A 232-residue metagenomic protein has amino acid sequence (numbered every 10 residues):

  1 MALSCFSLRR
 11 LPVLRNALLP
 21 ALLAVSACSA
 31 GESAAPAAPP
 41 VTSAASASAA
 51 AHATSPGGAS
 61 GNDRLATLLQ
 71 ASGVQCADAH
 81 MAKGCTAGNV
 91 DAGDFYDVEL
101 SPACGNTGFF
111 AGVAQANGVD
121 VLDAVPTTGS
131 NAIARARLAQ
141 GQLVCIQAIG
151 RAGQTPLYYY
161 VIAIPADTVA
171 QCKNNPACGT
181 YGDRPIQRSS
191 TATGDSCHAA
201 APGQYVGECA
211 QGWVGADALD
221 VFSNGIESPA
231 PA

Functional and structural regions predicted by a protein language model:
M1-P12: N-terminal secretory signal peptides that target proteins for export/translocation
V13-P20: Sec-dependent signal peptide recognition, specifically the positively charged N-region followed immediately by
V25-A27: C-terminal motif of bacterial Sec signal peptides marking the signal peptidase cleavage site
S29-E32: Bacterial signal peptide processing site
A35-H52: Low-complexity, Pro/Thr/Ser/Glu-rich flexible segments characteristic of extracytoplasmic/periplasmic regions
S55-V98, A134-A216: SH3/SH3-like beta-barrel superfamily modules
P126-I133: Short alpha-helix capping/helix-loop boundary micro-motifs
V214-A232: Short, low-complexity, Pro/Ser/Thr/Gly-rich segments in the mature regions of secreted, periplasmic
